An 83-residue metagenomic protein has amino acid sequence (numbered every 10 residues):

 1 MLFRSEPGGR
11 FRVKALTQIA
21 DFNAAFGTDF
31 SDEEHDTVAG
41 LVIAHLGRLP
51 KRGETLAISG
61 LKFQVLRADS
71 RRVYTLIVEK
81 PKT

Functional and structural regions predicted by a protein language model:
M1-T83: Cytosolic regulatory modules rich in charged/polar residues
